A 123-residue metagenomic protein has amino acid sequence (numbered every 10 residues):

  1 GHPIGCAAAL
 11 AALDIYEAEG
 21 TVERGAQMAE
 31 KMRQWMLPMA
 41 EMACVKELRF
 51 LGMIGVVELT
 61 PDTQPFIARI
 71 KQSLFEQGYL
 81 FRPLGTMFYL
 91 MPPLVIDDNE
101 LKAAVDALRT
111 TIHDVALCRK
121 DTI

Functional and structural regions predicted by a protein language model:
G1-I123: Conserved N-terminal phosphate-binding loop of PLP-dependent enzymes in the Aspartate aminotransferase
